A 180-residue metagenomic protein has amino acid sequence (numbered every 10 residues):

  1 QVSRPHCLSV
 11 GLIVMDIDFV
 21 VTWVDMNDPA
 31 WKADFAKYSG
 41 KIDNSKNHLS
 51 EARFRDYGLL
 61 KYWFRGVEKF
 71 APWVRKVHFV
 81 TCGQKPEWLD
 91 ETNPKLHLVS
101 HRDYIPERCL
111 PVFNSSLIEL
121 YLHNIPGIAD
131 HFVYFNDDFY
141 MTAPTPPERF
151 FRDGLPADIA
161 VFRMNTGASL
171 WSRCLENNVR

Functional and structural regions predicted by a protein language model:
V14-D103: N-terminal anchoring/stem segment of glycosyltransferases
L49-L60, P111-S115, I125, N177-N178: Aromatic-acidic/polar surface patches that form glycan- and anion
Q84-K85, L122-M164: GT-A fold catalytic core of metal-dependent nucleotide-sugar glycosyltransferases, centered on the diacidic
E87-G127: Active-site-proximal specificity loops/subdomain of glycosyltransferases
A157-R180: Long, charge-rich alpha-helical interaction segments
